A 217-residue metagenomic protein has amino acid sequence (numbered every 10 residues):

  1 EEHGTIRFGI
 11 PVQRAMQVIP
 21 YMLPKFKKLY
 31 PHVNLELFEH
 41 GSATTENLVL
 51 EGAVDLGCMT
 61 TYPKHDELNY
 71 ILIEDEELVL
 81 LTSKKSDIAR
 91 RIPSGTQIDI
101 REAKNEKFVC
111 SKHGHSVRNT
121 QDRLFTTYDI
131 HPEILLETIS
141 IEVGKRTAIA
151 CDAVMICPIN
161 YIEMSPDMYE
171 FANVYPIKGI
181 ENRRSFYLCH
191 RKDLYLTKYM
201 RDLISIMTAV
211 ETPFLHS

Functional and structural regions predicted by a protein language model:
H3-H65, T138: Central regulatory/effector-binding core of bacterial HTH transcription factors
T5-G9, G57, L81, V109 (+2 more regions): Short, well-ordered beta-strand segments
V18, N173-H216: A late-sequence structural motif
L29-L37, T126-L136, F171: A local structural motif
V49-M59, L78, I130, A148-M155 (+1 more regions): Alpha-to-beta junction loops
H65-L72, E76, E142-K192: Beta-alpha-beta core module
L68-F108: Flexible hinge/capping segments at coil-to-helix
A89-R91, I98-D99, E106-Y128, L196-S205 (+1 more regions): Secondary-structure junction motif
